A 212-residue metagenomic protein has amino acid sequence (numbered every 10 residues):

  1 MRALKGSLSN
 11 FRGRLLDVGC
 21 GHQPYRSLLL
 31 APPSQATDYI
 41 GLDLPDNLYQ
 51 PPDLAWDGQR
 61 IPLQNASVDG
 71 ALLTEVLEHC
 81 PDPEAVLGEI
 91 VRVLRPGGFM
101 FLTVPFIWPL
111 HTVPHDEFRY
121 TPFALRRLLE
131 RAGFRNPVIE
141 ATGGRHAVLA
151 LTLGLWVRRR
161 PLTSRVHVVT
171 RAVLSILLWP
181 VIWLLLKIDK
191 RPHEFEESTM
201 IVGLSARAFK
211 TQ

Functional and structural regions predicted by a protein language model:
M1, G21, P52-D53, K187-K190: Short gly/ser/thr-rich secondary-structure transition/capping motifs
M1-R2, L48, V202: Residues that act as N-cap/strand-start positions at coil-to-secondary-structure junctions
M1-S9: Class I SAM-dependent methyltransferase Rossmann-like catalytic core, especially the SAM/SAH-binding loop
S7, G13-T112, T121-R126, A206-K210: Conserved SAM-binding loop
F11-R12, R135: Compositionally biased, low-structure terminal segments
P81-E89, F99-T211: S-adenosyl-L-methionine-dependent methyltransferase catalytic module, highlighting the catalytic core
